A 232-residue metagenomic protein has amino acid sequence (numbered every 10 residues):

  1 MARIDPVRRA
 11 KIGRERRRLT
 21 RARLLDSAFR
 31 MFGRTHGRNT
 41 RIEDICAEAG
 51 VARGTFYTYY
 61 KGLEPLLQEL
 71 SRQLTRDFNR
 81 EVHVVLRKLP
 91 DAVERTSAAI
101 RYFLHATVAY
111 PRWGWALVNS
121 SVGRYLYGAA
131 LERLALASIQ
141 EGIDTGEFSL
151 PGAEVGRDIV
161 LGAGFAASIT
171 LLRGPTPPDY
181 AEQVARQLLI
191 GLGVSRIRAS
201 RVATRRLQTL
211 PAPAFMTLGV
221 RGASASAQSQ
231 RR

Functional and structural regions predicted by a protein language model:
M1-R8, A137-D144, R173-R232: C-terminal peripheral helix-coil segments that are non-catalytic and often amphipathic
M1-T35, N39-E48, P65-Q68: Basic, helix-initiating cap at the start of DNA-binding domains
L24-F32, L74, F78, F103: Short hydrophobic clusters on alpha-helical segments that form packing/core surfaces in small helical domains
G50-Y60: Short hydrophobic/aromatic patch on the recognition helix
Y60, L66-L74, L117: Alpha-helical DNA-contacting segments of helix-turn-helix folds
E69, R76, R80-R112, G123 (+3 more regions): Hydrophobic alpha-helical connector segments
N79, A98, N119-I169: Amphipathic alpha-helical packing segments from all-alpha helical-bundle domains
A98-Y125, E132-A137, S200-L207: Amphipathic alpha-helical segments used for helix-helix packing
